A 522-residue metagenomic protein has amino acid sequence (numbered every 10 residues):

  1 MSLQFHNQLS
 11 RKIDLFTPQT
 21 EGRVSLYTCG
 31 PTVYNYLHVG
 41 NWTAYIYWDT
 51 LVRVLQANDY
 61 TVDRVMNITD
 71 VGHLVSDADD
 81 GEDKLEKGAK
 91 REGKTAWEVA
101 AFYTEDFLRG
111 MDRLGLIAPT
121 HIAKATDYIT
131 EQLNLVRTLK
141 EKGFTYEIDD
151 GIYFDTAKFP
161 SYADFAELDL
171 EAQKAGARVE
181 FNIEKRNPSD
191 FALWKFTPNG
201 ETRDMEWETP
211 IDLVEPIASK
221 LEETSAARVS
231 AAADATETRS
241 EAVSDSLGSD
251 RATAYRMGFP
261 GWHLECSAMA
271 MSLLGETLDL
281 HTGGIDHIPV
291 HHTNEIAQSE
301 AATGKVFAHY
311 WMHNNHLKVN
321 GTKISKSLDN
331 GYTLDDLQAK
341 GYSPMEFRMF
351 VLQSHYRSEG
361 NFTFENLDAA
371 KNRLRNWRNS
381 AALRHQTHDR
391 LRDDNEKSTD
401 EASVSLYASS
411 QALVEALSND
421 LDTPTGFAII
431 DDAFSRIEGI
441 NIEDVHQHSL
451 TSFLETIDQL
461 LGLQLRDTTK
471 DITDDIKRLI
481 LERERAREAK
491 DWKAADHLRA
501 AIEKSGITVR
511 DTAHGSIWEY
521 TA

Functional and structural regions predicted by a protein language model:
M1-Y34, D49, F102, R109 (+2 more regions): Alpha-helical recognition segments enriched in aromatics with Gly/Pro capping that present substrate-recognition
S10-I13, Q19-G115, L135, W518: N-terminal, positively charged nucleic-acid-binding surface of large information/translation enzymes
Q56, K140, E503: Anion (oxyanion) recognition and catalysis
T61-D63, G143-D149, T508-R510: Short, well-structured beta-strand/strand-turn elements
M66, P119-D127: Phosphate-binding beta-loop-alpha motif at adenosine-nucleotide cofactor sites
I324-K326, N330-A522: Structural preference for alpha-helix termini/caps and helix-kink/transition segments
